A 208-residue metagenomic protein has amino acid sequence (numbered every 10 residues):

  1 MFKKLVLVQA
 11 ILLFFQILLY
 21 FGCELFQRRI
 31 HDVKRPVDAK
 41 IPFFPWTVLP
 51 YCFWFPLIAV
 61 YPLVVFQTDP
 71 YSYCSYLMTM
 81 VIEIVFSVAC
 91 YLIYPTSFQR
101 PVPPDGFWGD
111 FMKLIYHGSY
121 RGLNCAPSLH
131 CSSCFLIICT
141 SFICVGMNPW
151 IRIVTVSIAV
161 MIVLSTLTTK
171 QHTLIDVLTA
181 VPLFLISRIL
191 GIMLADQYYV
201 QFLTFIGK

Functional and structural regions predicted by a protein language model:
M1-I58, P103-P104, G109-M112, G207-K208: N-terminal transmembrane-helix/juxtamembrane module of multi-pass inner/ER membrane proteins
K4-L12, C74-I82, I151-T155, I175 (+1 more regions): Alpha-helical transmembrane segments of integral membrane proteins
L12-Y20, I58, E83-Y91, I162 (+1 more regions): Alpha-helical transmembrane segments of multipass membrane proteins
F14, F53-L57, S132-S133, L178 (+1 more regions): Membrane-embedded alpha-helical segments of multi-pass membrane proteins, especially the transmembrane helices
C23-D38, F66-W150, I192, D196-K208: Membrane-interface loops
Y51-Y71: Long, highly hydrophobic alpha-helical transmembrane signal-anchor segments
L57-Y61, S132-T140, S157-L164: Hydrophobic, membrane-inserted alpha-helices
C125-A126, M161-I189: Interfacial helix-loop-helix junctions of multi-pass membrane proteins
